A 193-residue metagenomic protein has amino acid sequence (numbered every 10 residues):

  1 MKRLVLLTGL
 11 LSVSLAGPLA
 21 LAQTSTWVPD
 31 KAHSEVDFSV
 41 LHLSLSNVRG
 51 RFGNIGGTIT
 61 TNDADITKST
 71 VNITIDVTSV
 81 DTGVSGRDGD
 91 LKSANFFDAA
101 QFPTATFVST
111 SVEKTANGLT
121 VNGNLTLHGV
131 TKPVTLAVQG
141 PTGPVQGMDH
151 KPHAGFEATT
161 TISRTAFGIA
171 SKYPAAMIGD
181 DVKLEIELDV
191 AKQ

Functional and structural regions predicted by a protein language model:
M1, G17-A20: N-terminal targeting/docking segments
M1-T8: Bacterial N-terminal signal peptides that target proteins for export
T8-P18: Bacterial N-terminal signal peptides
A20-Q193: Low-complexity, acidic/polar, glycine-enriched regions of mature
